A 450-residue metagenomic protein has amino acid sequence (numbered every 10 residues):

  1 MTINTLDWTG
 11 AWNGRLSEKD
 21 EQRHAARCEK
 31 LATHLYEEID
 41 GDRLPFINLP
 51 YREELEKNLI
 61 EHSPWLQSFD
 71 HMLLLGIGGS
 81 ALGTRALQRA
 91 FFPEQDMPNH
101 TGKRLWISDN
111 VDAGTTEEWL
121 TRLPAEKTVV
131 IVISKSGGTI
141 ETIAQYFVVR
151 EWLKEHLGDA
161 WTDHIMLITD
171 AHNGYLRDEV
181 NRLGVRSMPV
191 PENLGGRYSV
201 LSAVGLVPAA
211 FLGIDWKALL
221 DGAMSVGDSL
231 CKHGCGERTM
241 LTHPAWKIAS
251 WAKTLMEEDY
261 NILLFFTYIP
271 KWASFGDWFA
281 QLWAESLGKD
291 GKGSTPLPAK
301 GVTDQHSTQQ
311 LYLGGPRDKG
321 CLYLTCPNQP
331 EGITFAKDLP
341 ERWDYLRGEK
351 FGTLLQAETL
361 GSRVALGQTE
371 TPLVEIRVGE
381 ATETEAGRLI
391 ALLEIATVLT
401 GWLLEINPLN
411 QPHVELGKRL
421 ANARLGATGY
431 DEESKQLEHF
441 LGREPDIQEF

Functional and structural regions predicted by a protein language model:
M1-L66, K337-Y345, T400-L403, E433-F450: Extended, charge-enriched "interface" segments that sit outside catalytic cores
I39, L59-D70, W119-T128, I248-N261 (+1 more regions): Glycine-rich phosphate/diphosphate-binding loops that line cofactor/substrate pockets in enzymes
E61-G234, A423: Glycine-rich phosphate-binding loops that contact phosphosugars or nucleotide phosphates
S80-G83, A113-T115, G138-E141, N173-R177 (+6 more regions): Flexible loop/turn segments at secondary-structure boundaries
R89-K103, W152, L282-G293, A365-T369: Short helix-loop-beta junction
L157-L322, P327, H413-F450: Active-site phosphate/pyrophosphate-binding segments
L297-T382: Helicase-primase coupling helices
S362-L425: C-terminal helical cap and adjacent loop that interface with cofactors, partners, or active-site loops
